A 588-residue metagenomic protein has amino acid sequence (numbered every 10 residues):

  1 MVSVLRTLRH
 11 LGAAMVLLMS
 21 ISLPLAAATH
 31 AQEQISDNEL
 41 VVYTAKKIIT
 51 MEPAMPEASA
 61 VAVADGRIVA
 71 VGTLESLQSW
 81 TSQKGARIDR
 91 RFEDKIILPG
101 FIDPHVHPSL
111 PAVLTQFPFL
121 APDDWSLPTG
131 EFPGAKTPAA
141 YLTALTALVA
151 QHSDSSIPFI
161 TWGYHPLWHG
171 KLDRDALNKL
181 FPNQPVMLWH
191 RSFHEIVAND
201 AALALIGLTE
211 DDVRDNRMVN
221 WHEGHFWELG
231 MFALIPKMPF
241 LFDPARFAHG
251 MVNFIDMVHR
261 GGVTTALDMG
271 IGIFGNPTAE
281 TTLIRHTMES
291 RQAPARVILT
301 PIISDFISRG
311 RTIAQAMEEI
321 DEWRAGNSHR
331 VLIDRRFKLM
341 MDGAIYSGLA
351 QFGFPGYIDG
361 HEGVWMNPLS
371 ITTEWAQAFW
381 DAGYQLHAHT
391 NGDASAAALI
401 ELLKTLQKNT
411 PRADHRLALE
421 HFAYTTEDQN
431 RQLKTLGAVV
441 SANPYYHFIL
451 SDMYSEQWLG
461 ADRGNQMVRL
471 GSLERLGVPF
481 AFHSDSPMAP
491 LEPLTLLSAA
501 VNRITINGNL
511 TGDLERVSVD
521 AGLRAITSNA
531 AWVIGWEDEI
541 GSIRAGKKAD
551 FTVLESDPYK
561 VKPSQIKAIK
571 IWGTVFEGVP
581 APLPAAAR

Functional and structural regions predicted by a protein language model:
M1-L8: N-terminal secretory signal peptides that target proteins for export/translocation
L11-P24: Bacterial N-terminal signal peptides
L25-E33: Boundary at the C-terminal end of the N-terminal hydrophobic targeting segment
Q34-A45, I49, P53-E318, I333-R335 (+7 more regions): Divalent metal-binding segments
H249, Q377-H387, A394-L417, H421-F422 (+5 more regions): His/Asp/Glu-enriched, well-ordered alpha-helical/loop segment that forms or immediately abuts the divalent-metal
T287-R296, D321-R330, D381-A382, K404-H415 (+3 more regions): Secondary-structure transition/capping motifs at alpha-helix termini and the adjoining loop/turn into the next element
L583-R588: Glycine- and charge-enriched low-complexity intrinsically disordered segments
